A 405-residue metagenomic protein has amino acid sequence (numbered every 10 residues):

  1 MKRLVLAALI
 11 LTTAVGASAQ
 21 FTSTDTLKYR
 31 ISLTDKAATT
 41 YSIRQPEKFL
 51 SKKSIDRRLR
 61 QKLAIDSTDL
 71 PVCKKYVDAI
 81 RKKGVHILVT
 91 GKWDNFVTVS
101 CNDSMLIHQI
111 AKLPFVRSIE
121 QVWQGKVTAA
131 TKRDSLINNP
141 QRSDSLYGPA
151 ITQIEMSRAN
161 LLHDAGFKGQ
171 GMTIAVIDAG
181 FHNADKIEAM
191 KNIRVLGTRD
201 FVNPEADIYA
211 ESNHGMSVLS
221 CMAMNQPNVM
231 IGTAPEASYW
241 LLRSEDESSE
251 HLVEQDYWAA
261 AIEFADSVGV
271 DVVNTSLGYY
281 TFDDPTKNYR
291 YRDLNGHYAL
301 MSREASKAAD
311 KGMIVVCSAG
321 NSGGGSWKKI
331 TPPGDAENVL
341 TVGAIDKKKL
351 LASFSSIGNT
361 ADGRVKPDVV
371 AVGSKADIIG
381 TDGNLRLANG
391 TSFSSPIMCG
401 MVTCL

Functional and structural regions predicted by a protein language model:
M1-T26: Bacterial Sec-dependent N-terminal signal peptides
A19-L88, M105-T128: Primarily auto-inhibitory N-terminal propeptides
T24, L161-D200, P204-E254, V268-D271 (+4 more regions): Subtilisin-like serine protease catalytic core
R30, V89, F96-S100, E120 (+12 more regions): Structural recognition of the beta-strand scaffold that forms the well-ordered cores of secreted hydrolase catalytic
A37-T39, D94-F96, D103-L106, G125-V127 (+10 more regions): Solvent-exposed loop/turn segments at secondary-structure junctions within structured extracellular/periplasmic domains
V77-I154, H163, E337: Autoinhibitory propeptides
H163, N225-N228, L241-D335, A361-R364 (+1 more regions): Substrate-binding/access-modulating region of protease and related hydrolase catalytic domains
D178, T331-C404: Extracellular S/T/G-rich loop segment that most often corresponds to the catalytic His/Ser-adjacent loop
